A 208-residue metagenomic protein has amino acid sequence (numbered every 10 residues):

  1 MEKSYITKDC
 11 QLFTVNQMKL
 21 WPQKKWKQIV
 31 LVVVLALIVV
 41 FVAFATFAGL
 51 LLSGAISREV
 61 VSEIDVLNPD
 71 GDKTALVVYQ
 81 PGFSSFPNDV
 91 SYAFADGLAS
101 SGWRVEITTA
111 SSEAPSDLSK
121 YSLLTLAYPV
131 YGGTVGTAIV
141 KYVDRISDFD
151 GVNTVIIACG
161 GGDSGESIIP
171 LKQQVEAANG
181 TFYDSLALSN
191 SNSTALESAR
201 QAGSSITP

Functional and structural regions predicted by a protein language model:
K3-S4: Polybasic, lysine-rich low-complexity intrinsically disordered segments
C10-T108, D117-Y128, G132-P208: FMN-binding flavodoxin-like domain, especially the glycine-rich phosphate-binding loop
S112-A114: Short acidic active-site motifs
